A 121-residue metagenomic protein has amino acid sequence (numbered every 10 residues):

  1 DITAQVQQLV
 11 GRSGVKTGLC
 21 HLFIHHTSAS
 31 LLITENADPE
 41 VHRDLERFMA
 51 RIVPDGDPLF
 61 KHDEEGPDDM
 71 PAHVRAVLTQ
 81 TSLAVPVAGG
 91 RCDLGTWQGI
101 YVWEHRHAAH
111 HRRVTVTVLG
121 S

Functional and structural regions predicted by a protein language model:
D1-S121: Active-site histidine-anchored catalytic micro-motif
